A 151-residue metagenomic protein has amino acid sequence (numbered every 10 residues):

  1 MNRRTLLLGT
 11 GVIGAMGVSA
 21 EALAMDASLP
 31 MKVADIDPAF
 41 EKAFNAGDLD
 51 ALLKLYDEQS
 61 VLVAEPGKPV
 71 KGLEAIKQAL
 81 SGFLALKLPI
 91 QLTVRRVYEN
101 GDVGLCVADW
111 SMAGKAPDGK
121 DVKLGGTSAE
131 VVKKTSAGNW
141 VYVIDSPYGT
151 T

Functional and structural regions predicted by a protein language model:
N2-E58, E74: Short, low-complexity N-terminal intrinsically disordered segments enriched in polar/charged residues
A27-A34, L49-N100, K123: A solvent-exposed, acidic/Ser-Thr-rich amphipathic alpha-helical stretch
Y56, W110-M112, S146-Y148: Short beta-strand segments enriched in hydrophobic/aromatic residues within well-folded beta-rich domains
L80, L92-V97, W110-M112, T127-K133: Hydrophobic/aromatic beta-strand elements that line small-molecule binding cavities or substrate pockets in beta-rich
V97-G104, K133-N139: A short, structured loop/turn motif at beta-sheet edges
D102-M112: A short hydrophobic beta-strand element
G125-T151: Short beta-strand edge/turn micro-motifs at domain boundaries
